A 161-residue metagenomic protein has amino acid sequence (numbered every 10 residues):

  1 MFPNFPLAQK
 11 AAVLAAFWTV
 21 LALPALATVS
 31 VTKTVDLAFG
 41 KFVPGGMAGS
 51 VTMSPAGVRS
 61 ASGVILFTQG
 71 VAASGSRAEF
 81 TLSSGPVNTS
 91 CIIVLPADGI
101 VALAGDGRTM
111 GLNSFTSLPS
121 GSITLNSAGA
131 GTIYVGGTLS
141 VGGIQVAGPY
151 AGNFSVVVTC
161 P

Functional and structural regions predicted by a protein language model:
M1-A15: Bacterial N-terminal signal peptides that target proteins for export
A11-A12, A61, E79, M110: Small/flexible residues
A22-P24: N-terminal signal peptide c-region/cleavage motif recognized by signal peptidases
L26-L95, T124-P161: N-terminal small/polar-rich segments of proteins
S90, I100-A102, G107: Charged, compositionally biased, marginally structured helical/coil segments
I100-A102, S117-L125, I144: Surface-exposed, low-hydrophobicity beta-strand/loop segments enriched in small/polar/acidic residues
G107-P119: Short beta-strand and strand-turn-strand segments in soluble, beta-rich domains
